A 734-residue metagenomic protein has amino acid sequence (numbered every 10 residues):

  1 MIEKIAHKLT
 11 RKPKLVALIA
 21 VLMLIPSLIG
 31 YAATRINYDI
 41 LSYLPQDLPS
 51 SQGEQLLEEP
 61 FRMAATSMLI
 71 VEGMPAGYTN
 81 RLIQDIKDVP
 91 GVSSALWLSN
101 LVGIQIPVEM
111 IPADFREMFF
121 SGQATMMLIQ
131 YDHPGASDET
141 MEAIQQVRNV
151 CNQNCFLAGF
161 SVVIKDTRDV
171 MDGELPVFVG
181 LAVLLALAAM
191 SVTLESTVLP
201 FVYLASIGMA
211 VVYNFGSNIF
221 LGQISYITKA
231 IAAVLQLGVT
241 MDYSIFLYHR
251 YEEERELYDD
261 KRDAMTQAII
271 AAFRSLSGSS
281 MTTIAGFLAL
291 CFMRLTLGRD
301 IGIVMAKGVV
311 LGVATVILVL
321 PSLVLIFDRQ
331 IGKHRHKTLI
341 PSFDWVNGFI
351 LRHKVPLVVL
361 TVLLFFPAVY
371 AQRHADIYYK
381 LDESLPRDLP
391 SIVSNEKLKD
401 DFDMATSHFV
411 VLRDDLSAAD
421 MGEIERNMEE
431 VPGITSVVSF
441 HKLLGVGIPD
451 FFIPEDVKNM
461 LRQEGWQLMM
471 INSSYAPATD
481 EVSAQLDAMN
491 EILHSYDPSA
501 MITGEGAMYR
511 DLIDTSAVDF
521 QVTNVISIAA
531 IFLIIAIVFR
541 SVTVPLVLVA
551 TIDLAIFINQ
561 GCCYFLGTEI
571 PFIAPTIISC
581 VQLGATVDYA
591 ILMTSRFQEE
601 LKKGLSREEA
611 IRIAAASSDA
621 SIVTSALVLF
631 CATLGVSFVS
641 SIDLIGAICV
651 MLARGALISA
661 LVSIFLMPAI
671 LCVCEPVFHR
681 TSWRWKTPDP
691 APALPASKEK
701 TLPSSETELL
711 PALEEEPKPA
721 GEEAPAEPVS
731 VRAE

Functional and structural regions predicted by a protein language model:
M1-I36, S42, V92, G135-Y379 (+2 more regions): Membrane-embedded transmembrane helical bundles of large multi-pass transporters/channels
Q46-I164, D376-V544, A550-E569, P711-L713: Structured non-transmembrane domains adjacent to transmembrane bundles in polytopic membrane proteins
